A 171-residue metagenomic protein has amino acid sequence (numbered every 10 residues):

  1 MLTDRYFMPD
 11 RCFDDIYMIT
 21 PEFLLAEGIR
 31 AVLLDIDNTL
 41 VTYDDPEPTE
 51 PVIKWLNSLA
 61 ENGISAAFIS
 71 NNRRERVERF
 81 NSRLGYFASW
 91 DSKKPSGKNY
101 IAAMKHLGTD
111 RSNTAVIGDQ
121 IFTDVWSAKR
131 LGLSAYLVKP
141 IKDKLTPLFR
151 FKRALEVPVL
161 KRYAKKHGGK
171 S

Functional and structural regions predicted by a protein language model:
M1-L34, V41, D45-P46, I53-I64 (+1 more regions): Asp-based, Mg2+/Mn2+-dependent phosphohydrolase catalytic module
